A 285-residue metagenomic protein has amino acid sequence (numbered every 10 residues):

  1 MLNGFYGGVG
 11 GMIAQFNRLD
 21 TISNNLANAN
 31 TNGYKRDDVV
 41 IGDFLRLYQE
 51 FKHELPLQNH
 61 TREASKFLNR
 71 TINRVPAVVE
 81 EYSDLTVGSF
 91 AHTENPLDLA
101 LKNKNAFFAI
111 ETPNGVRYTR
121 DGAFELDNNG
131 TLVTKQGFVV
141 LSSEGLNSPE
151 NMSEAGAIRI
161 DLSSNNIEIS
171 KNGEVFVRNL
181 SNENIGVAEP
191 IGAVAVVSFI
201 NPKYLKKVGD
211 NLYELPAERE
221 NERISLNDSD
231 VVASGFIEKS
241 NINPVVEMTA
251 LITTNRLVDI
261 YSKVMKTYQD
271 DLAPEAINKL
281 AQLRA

Functional and structural regions predicted by a protein language model:
M1-A285: Amphipathic alpha-helical polymerization modules
